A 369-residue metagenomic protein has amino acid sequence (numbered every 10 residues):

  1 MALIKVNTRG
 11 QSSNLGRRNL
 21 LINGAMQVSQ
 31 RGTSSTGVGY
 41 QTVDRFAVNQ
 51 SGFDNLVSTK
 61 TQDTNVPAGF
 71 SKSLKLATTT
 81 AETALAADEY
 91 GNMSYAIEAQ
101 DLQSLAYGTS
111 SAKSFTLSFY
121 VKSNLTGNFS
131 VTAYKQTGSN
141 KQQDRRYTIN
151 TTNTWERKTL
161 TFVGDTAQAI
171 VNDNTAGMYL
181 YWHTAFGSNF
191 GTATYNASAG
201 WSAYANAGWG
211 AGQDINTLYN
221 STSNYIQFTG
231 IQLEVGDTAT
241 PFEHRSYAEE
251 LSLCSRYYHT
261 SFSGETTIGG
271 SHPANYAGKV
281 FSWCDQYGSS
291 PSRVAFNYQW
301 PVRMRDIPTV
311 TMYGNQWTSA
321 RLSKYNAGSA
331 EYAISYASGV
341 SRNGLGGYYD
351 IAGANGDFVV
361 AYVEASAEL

Functional and structural regions predicted by a protein language model:
L3-L369: Extracellular and organelle-lumenal recognition/adhesion modules and their flexible linkers in secreted
